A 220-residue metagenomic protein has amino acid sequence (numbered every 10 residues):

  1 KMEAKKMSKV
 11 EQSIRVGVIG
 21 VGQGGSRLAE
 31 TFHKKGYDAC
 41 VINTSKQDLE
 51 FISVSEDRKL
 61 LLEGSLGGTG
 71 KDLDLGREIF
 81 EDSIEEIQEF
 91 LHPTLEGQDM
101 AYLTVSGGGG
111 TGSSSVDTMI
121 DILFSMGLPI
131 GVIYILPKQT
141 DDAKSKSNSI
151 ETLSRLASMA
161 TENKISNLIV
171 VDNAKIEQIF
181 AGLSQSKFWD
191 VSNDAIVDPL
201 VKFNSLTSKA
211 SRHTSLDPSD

Functional and structural regions predicted by a protein language model:
K1-D220: Tubulin/FtsZ superfamily GTPase core signature
